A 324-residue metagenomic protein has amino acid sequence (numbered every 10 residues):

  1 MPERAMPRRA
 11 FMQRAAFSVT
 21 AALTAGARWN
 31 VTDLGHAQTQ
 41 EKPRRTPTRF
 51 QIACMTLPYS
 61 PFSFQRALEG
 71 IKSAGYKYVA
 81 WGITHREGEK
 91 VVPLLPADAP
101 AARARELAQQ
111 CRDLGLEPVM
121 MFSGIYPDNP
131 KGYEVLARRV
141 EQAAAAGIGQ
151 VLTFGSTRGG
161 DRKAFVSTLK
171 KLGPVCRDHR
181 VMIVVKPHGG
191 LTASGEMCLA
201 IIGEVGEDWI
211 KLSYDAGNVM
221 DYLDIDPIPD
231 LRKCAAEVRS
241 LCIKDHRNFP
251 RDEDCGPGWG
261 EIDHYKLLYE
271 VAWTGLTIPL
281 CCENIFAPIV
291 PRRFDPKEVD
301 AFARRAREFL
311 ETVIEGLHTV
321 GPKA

Functional and structural regions predicted by a protein language model:
P2-A5, R9-T56, P61-G75, G147 (+3 more regions): Histidine-acidic metal/acid-base catalytic patches
A15-G26, R66, Q110, L114-E117 (+4 more regions): Active-site acidic/histidine proton-transfer and metal-coordination neighborhood in alpha/beta enzyme cores
A74, A80-K90, L116, M120: Short, conserved active-site loops that position catalytic residues or coordinate cofactors/metal ions across diverse
G82-E106: Glycine-rich, proline-tolerant flexible connector loops at the mouths of alpha/beta enzymes
G88-E89, D128, G160-D161, A193 (+2 more regions): Generic structural signal for helix capping and beta-alpha/helix-loop junctions
A97-R103, Y133-R138, A164-K170, D224-D230 (+1 more regions): Charged helix-capping and loop-helix junction motifs
